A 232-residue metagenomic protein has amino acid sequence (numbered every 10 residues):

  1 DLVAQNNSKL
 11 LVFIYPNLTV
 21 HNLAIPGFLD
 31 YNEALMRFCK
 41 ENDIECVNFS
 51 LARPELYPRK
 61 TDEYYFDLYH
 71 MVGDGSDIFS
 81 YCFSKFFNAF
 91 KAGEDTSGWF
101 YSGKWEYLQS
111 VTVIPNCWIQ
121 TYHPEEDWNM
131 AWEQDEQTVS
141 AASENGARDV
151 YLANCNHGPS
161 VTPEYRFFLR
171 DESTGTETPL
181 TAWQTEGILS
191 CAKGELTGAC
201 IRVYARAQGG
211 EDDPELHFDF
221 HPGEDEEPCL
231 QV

Functional and structural regions predicted by a protein language model:
D1-A52: Conserved, well-ordered alpha-helix/loop/beta-strand core segments that scaffold catalytic motifs
D1-N6, T96-H123, D127-E133: Secreted/periplasmic serine-hydrolase-like ester/acetyl group-modifying domain
N32, M36-F90: Catalytic His-Asp segment of secreted/periplasmic serine-dependent ester chemistry enzymes
G146-N154: A short beta-strand segment in extracellular, disulfide-stabilized domains
S160-Y165: Solvent-exposed loop segments of extracellular immunoglobulin-like
P179-E186: Short beta-strand segments within Ig-like beta-sandwich modules, predominantly Fibronectin type-III
C191-A199: Surface-exposed, short loops/turns at beta-strand junctions within beta-sandwich domains
E211-G223: Edge beta-strands of extracellular beta-sandwich domains
